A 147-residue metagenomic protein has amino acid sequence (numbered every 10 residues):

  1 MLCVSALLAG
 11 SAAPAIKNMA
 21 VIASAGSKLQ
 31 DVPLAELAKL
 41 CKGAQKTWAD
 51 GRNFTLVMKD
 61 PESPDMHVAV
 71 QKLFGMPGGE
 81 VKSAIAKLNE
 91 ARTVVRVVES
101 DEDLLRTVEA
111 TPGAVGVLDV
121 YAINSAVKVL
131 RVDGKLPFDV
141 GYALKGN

Functional and structural regions predicted by a protein language model:
M1-A9: Bacterial N-terminal signal peptides
A13-N147: Exported/periplasmic ABC-transporter solute-binding proteins
